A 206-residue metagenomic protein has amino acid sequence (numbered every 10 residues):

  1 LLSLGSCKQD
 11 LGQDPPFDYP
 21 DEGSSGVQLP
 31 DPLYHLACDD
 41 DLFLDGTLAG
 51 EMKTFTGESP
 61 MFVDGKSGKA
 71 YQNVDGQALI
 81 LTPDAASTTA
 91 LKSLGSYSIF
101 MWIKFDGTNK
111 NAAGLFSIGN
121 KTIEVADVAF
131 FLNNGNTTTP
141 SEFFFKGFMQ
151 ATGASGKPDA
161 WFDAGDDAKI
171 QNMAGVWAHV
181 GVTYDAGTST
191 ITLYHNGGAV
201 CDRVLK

Functional and structural regions predicted by a protein language model:
L1-S6: Sec-dependent bacterial lipoprotein signal peptides
C7-Q77: Extracytoplasmic low-complexity segments
V27-L33, D40-T54, D75-G153: Extracellular glycan-recognition modules
S67-A70, K110-F116, V180: Short, hydrophobic/aromatic-rich segments at coil-to-beta transitions
D106-K110, A186-I191: Extended, low-complexity, turn-rich repeat/linker tracts enriched in Gly/Pro/Ser/Thr and Asp/Glu that occur
G147-H179: Short, aromatic/His-centered strand-loop micro-motif at the edge of beta-sheets
G175-Y184, L193: Short tryptophan-centered beta-strand motifs in secreted/extracellular beta-sheet-rich domains of glycan-recognition
H195-K206: Short, solvent-exposed beta-strand-to-loop segments that form ligand-recognition rims of beta-rich domains
